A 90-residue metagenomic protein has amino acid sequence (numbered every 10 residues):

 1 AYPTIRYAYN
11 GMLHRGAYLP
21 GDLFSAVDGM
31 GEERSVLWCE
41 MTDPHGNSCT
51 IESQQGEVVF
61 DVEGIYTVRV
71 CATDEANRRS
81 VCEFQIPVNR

Functional and structural regions predicted by a protein language model:
A1-S35, M41: Solvent-exposed, low-complexity, repeat-rich "mucin-like" stalks and linkers
E33, S48, R79-V81: A structural signal for beta-strand boundary/capping segments at domain termini and interdomain linkers
C39-C49: Short, solvent-exposed loop/linker segments at beta-strand-coil boundaries, enriched for Pro/Gly and Ser/Thr
T50-Q54: Aromatic sugar-binding surface patches on proteins that engage polysaccharides or sugar-phosphate polymers
G56-V58: Short strand-edge motifs at loop-to-beta-strand transitions and within beta-strands of extracellular beta-rich domains
F60-V62: Residue-level recognition of secondary-structure-to-loop junctions
G64-E75: Append "Rare intracellular matches occur via the same short Y/T/C beta-strand/loop motifs
S80-N89: C-terminal edge beta-strand
